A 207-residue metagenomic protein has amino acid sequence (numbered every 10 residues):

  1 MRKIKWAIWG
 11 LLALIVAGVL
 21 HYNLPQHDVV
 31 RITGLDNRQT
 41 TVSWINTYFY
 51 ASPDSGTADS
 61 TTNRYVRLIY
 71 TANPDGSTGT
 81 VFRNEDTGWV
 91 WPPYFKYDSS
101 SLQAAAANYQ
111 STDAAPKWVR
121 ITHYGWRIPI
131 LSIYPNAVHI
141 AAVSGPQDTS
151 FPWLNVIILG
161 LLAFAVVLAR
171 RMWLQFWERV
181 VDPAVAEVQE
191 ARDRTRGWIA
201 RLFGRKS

Functional and structural regions predicted by a protein language model:
M1-L35: Hydrophobic secretory-pathway targeting helix
R2-K5, T40, E85-T87, A169 (+1 more regions): Acidic, low-complexity intrinsically disordered regions
I8-L11, N46-F49, S99-S100, K117-I121: A short linear-motif detector with a strong N-terminal bias
L11, N46, W91-P93, R120 (+4 more regions): Intrinsic disorder/low-complexity segments enriched in polar/charged and small flexible residues
H27-Q110: Membrane-proximal low-complexity regions enriched in glycine and acidic/polar residues
A105-Q147: Extended, hydrophilic extramembrane loops/domains of integral membrane proteins
Q147-S207: Juxtamembrane interface at the cytosolic side of transmembrane helices
